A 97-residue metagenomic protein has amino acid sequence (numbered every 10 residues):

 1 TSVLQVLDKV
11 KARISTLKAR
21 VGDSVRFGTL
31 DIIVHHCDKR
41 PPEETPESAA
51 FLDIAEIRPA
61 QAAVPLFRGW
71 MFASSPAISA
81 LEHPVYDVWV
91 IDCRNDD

Functional and structural regions predicted by a protein language model:
T1-D97: N- and C-terminal low-complexity/disordered segments
